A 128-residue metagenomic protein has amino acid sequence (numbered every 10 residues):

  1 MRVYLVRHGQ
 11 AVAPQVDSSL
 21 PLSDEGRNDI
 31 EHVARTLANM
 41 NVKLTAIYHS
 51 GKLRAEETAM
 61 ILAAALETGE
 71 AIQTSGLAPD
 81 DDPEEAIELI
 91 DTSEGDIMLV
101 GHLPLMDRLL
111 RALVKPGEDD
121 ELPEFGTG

Functional and structural regions predicted by a protein language model:
R2-E85, M106-D107, P116-E118, F125-T127: Active-site-proximal alpha-helix that buttresses catalytic centers in soluble enzyme cores
V3, E94-G101, L105: Generic beta-sheet signal
M40-V42, D91-G95: Glycine-rich phosphate-binding loop signature in dinucleotide/nucleotide-binding domains
D96, P123-G128: Glycine-centered loop/turn motifs
